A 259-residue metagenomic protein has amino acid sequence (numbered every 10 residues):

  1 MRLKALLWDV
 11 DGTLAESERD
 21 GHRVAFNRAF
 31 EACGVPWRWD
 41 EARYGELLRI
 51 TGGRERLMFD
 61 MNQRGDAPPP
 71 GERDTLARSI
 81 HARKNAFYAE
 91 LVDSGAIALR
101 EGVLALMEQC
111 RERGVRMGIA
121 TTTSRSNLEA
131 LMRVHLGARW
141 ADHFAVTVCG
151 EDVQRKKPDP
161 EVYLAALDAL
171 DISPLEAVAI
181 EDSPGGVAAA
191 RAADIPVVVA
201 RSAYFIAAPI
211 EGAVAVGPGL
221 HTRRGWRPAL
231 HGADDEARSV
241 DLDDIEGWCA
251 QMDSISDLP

Functional and structural regions predicted by a protein language model:
R2-E101, E108-R113: N-terminal helical cap/lid subdomain that shapes the substrate entry/recognition surface in HAD-like hydrolases
R2-L3, E108, S124-P259: Asp-based, Mg2+/Mn2+-dependent phosphohydrolase catalytic module
T13, T121-T123: Conserved phosphate-coupling serine/threonine residues in phosphotransfer and NTP-handling enzymes
D40-A42, G71, A120, A177 (+1 more regions): Residue-level detector of family-conserved "landmark" positions at structurally sensitive sites
R43, L48-G52, E101-V103, K157 (+2 more regions): Solvent-exposed, flexible loop/coil residues
L99, A120, R155: Residue-level marker of regulatory loop/turn positions in helix-turn-helix DNA-binding domains and in histidine
